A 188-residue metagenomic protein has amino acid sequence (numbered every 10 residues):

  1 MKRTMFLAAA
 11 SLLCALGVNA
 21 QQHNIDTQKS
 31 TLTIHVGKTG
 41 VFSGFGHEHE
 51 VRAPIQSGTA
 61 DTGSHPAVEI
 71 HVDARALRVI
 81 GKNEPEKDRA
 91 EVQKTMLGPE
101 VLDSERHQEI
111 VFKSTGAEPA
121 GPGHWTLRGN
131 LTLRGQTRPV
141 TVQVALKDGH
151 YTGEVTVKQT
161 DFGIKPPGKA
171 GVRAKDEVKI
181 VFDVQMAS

Functional and structural regions predicted by a protein language model:
M1, A15-A20: Polar low-complexity intrinsically disordered regions
M1-L7: Bacterial N-terminal signal peptides that target proteins for export
L7-A15: Bacterial N-terminal signal peptides
A20-S188: Low-complexity, acidic/polar, glycine-enriched regions of mature
